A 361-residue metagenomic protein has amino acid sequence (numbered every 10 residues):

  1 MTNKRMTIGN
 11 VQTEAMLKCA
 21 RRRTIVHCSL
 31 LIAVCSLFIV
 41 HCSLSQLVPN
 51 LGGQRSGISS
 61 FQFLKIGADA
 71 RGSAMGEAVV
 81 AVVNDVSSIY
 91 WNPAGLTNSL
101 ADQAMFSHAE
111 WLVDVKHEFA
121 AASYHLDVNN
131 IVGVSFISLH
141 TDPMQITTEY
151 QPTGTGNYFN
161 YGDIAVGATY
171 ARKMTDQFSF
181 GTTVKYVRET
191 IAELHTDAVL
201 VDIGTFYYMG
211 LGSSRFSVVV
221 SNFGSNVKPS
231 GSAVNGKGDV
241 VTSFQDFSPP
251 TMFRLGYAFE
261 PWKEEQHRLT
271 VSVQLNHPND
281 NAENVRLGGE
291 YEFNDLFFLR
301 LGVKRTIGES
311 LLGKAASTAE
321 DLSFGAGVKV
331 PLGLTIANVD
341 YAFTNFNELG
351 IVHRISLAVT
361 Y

Functional and structural regions predicted by a protein language model:
M1, M6-K18, R23, S29-L30 (+2 more regions): Short polybasic linear motifs
I8, K18-C19, I32-A33, I39 (+4 more regions): Generic detector of low-complexity/intrinsically disordered segments and short hydrophobic N-terminal stretches
K18, V26-H27, V34, V40-H41 (+4 more regions): Intrinsically disordered, low-complexity N-terminal regions enriched in serine/proline/glycine with scattered basic
R23, L31-V34, G57-S59, V166: A general marker of short, structured functional hotspots
Q46-Y361: Subset of outer-membrane beta-barrel
